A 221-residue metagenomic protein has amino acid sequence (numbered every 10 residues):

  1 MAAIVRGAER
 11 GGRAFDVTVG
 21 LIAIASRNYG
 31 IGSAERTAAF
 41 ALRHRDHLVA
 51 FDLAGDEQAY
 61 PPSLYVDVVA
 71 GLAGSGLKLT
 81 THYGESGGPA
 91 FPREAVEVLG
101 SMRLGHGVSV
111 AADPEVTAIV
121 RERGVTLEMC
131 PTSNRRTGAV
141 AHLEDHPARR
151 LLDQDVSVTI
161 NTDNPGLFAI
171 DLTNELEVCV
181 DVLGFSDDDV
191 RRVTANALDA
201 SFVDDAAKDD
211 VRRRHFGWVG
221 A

Functional and structural regions predicted by a protein language model:
A2-G20, S33-A50, Q58-G100, A111-V125 (+2 more regions): Histidine/acidic residue-rich metal-binding segments in metalloenzymes
I22-N28, L53-Q58, H82-G88, G107-S109 (+2 more regions): Active-site beta-loop-alpha junctions enriched in small/polar residues
S26-G30, F202-D204: Short, conserved secondary-structure transition motifs
R103-D113, G166, A200, D204: Glycine-rich phosphate-binding active-site loops on the catalytic face of alpha/beta enzymes
G105, T126-P131, V158-T162: Non-cysteine beta-strand/loop elements that form the S-adenosyl-L-methionine
T137-A139: Glycine/threonine-rich flexible loop motifs
E144-V182, D188: C-terminal hydrophobic structural anchor segments that stabilize assembly/packing rather than catalytic chemistry
G184-A221: Mid-to-C-terminal alpha-helical segments outside catalytic/metal-binding sites
